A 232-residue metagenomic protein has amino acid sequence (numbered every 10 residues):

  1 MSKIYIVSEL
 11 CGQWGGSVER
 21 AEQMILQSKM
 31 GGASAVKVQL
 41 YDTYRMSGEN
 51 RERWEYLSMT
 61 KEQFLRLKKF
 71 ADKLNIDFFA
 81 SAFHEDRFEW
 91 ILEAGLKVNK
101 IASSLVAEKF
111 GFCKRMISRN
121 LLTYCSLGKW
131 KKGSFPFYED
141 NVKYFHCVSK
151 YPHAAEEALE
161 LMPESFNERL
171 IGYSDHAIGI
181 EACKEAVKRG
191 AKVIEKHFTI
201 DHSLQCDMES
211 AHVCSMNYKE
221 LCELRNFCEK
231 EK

Functional and structural regions predicted by a protein language model:
M1-K232: Catalytic cores and adjacent flexible loops of soluble metabolic enzymes that perform enolate/carbanion chemistry on
